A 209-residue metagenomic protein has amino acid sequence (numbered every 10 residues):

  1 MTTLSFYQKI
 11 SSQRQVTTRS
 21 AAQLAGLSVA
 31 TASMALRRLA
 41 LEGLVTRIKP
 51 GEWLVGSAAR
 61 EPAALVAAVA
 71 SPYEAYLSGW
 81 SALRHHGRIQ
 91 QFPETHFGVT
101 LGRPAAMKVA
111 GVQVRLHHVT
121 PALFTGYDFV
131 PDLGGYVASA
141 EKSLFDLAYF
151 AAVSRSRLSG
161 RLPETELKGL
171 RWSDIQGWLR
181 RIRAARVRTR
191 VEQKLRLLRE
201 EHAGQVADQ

Functional and structural regions predicted by a protein language model:
M1-E74, V112: Short beta-edge/loop segments at beta->alpha junctions of small alpha/beta modules that act as binding/recognition
L54-Q209: Nucleic-acid-binding surface
